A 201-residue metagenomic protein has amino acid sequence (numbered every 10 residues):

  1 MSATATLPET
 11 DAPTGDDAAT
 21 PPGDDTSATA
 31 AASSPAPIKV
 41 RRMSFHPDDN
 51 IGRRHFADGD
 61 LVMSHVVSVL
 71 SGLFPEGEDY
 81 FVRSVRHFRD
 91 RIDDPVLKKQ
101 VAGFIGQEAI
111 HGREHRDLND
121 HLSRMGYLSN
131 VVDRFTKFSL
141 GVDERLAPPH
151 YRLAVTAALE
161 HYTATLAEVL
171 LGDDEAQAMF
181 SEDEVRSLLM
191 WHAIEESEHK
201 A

Functional and structural regions predicted by a protein language model:
S2-P8, D16, D24-A201: Non-heme di-metal
A12, A18-A19: Acidic, Ala/Val/Gly-enriched low-complexity intrinsically disordered segments
